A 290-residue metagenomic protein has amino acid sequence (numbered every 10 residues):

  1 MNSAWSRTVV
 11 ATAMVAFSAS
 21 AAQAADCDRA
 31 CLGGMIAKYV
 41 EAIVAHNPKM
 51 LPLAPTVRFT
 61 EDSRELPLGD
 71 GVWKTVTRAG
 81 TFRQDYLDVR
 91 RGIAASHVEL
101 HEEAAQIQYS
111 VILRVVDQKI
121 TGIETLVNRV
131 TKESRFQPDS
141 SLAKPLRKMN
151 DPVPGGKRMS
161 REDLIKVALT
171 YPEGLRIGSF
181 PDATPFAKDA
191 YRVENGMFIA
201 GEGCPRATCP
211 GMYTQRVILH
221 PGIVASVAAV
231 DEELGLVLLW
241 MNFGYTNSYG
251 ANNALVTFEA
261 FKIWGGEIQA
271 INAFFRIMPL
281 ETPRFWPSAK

Functional and structural regions predicted by a protein language model:
M1-V10: Bacterial N-terminal signal peptides that target proteins for export
V9-S18: Bacterial N-terminal signal peptides
Q23-K290: C-terminal and inter-domain tail/linker signature
